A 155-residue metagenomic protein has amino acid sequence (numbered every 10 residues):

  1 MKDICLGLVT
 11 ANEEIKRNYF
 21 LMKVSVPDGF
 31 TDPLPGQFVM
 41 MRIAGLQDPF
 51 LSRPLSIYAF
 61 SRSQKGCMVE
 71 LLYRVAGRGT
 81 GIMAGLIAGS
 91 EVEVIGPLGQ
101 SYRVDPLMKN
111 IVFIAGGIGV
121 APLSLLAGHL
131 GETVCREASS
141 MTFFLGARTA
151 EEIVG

Functional and structural regions predicted by a protein language model:
K2-A88, A147-R148: Ferredoxin-reductase
R78-G155: FNR/FR-type flavoprotein reductase catalytic core
